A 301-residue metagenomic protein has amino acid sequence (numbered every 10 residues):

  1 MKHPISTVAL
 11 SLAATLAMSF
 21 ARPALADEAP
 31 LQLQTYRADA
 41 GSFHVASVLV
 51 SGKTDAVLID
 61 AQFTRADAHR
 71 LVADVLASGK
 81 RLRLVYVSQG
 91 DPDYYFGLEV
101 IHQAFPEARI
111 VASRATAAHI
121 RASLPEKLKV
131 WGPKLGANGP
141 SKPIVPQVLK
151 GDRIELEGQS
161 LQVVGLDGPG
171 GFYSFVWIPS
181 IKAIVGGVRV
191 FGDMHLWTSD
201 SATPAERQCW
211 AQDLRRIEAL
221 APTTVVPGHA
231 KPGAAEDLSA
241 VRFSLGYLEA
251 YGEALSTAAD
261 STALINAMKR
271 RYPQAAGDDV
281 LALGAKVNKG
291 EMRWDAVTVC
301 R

Functional and structural regions predicted by a protein language model:
M1-T7: Positively charged n-region of N-terminal signal peptides that target proteins for export
A9-S19: Bacterial N-terminal signal peptides
A21-P23: N-terminal signal peptide c-region/cleavage motif recognized by signal peptidases
D27-A77, F175-V188: Conserved beta-strand hairpin/beta-sheet module of binuclear metal-dependent hydrolase folds, prominently
F63-T64, D167-A250: Metallo-beta-lactamase
A66-V111: Active-site metal-binding motif and surrounding structural segment of the metallo-beta-lactamase
H119-F172, P179-S180, E218: Metallo-beta-lactamase
A219-T224, P232-R301: Accessory terminal helices/loops
